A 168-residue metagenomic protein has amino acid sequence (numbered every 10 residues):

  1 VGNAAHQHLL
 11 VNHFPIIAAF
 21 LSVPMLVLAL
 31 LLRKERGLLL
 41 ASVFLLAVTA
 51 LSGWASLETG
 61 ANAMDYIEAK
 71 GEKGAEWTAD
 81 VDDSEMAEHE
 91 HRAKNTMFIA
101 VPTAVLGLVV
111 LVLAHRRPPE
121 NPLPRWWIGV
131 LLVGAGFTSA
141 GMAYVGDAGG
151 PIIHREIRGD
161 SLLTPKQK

Functional and structural regions predicted by a protein language model:
V1-K168: Polytopic transmembrane helical bundles with strong interfacial aromatic enrichment
